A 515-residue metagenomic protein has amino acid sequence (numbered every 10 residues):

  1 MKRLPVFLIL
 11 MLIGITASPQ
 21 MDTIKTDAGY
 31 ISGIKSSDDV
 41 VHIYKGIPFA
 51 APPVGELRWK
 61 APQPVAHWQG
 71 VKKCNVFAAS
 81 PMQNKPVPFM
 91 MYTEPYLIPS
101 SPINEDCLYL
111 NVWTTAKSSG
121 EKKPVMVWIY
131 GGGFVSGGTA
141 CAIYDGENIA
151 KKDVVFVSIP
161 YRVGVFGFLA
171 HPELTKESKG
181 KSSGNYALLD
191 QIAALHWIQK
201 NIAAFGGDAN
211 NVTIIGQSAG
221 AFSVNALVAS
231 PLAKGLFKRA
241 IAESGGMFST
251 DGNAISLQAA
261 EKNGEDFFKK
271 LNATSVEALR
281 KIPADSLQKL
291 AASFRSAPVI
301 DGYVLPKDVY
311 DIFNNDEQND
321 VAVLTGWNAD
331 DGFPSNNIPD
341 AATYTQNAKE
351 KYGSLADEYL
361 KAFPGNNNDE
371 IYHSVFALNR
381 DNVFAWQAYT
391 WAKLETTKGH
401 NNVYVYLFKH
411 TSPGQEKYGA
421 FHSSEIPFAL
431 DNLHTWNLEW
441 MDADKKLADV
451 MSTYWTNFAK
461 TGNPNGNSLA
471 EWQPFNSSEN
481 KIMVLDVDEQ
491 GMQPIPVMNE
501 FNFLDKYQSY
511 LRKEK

Functional and structural regions predicted by a protein language model:
M1-M21: Bacterial Sec-dependent N-terminal signal peptides
K2, Q20-N185, A209, L438-M451 (+4 more regions): Non-catalytic accessory segments of hydrolases
D38, F49-A50, G164, M247 (+4 more regions): Short, solvent-exposed loop/turn segments at secondary-structure junctions
Y92-V276, Y303, I312-N336, H400: Serine-hydrolase-like catalytic core of hydrolytic proteins
G131-G133, S218-G220, A284-L287, H410-G414 (+2 more regions): Short, internal active-site loops enriched in acidic
N148-I149, A229-A233, Q415-F421, P474-F475: Short glycine-biased active-site loop of nucleotidyltransferases that positions the nucleotide triphosphate and helps
R162-V165, I215-A219, Y406-Q415, A470-N476: Short, solvent-exposed turn/loop segments enriched in Gly/Ser/Thr/Pro and often Arg
T274, A278-D442, Y454, T461: Substrate-gating cap/lid region and adjacent catalytic-acid/histidine neighborhood within extracellular/lumenal
